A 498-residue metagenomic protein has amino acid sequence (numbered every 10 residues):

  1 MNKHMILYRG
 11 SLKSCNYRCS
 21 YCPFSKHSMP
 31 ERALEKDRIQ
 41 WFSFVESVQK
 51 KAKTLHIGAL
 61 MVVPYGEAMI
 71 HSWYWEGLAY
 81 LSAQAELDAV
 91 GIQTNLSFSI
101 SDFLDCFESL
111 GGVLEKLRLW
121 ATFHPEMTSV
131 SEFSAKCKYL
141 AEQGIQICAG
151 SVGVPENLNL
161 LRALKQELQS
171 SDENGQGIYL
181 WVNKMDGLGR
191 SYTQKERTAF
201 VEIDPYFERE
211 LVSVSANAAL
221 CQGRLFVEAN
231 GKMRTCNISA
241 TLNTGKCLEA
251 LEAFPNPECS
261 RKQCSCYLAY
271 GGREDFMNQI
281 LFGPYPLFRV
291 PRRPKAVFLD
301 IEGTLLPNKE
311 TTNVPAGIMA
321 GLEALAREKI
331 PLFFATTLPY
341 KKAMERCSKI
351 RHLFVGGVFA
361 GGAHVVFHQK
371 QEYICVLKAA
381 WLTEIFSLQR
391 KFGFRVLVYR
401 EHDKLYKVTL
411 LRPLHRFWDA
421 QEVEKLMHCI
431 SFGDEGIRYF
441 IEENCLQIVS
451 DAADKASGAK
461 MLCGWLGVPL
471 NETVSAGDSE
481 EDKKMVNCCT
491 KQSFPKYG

Functional and structural regions predicted by a protein language model:
M1-S25, A59-V63, G223-G231: N-terminal pre-triad scaffold of radical SAM enzymes
M5-I6, K26-I39, L55-H71, S82-S101 (+3 more regions): Core AdoMet radical
K51-A52, Y80-S82, L104-E115, A135-G144 (+2 more regions): Acidic (Asp/Glu)-rich catalytic clusters
L60, T128-V212: Conserved C-terminal portion of the radical SAM core fold that forms the substrate/S-adenosylmethionine-binding
F103, F107, V113, N313-H402: Active-site phosphate-binding/coordination module
R190-V290: Accessory C-terminal segments flanking Radical SAM cores
R293-T311, F334, V486: Asp-based phosphoryl-transfer active-site loop
E384, K391-C488: Conserved acidic, metal-coordinating active-site core of Asp-based, Mg2+-dependent phosphoryl-transfer enzymes
